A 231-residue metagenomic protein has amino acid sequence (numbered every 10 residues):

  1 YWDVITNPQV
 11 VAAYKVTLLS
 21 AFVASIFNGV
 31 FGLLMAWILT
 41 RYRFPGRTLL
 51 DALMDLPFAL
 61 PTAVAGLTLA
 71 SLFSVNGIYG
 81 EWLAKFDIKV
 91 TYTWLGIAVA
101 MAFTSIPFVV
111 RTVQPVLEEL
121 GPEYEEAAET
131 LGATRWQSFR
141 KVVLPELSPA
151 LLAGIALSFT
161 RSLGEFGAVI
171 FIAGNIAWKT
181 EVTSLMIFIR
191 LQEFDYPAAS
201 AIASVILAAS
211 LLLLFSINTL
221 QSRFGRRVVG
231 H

Functional and structural regions predicted by a protein language model:
Y1-W2, A177-L191: Short hydrophobic, aromatic-rich alpha-helical segments embedded in or entering the lipid bilayer of multi-pass
V4-E118, V142-G167, F188-R190, P197-S222: Membrane-water interface segments at the C-terminal ends of transmembrane alpha-helices in multi-pass inner-membrane
P45, A133-R135: Short coil/turn motifs that cap or connect alpha-helices
L120-Y124: Short glycine/proline-centered loop/turn elements that form peptide/ligand docking sites
A128: The alpha-helix within a helix-turn-helix
L131-G132, P145: Glycine/proline-centered hinge or cleavage motifs at structural transition points of membrane proteins
V169-G174: Helix-terminus/linker motif at the lipid-water interface of multi-pass membrane proteins
L220-H231: Short cytosolic juxtamembrane segments of multi-pass membrane proteins
